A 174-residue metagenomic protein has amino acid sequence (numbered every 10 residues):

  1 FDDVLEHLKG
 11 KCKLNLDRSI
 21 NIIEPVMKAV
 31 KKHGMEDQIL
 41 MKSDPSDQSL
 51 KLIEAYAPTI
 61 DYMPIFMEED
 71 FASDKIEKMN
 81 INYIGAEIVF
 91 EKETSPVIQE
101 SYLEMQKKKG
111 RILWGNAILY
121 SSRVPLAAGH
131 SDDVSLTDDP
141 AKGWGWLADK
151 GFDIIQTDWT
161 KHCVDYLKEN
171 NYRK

Functional and structural regions predicted by a protein language model:
F1-D70, I88, K109: Metal-dependent phosphodiesterase/phospholipase catalytic core, i.e., the His/Asp/Glu-rich active-site region
K75-K174: C-terminal active-site rim and adjoining tail of enzyme catalytic domains
